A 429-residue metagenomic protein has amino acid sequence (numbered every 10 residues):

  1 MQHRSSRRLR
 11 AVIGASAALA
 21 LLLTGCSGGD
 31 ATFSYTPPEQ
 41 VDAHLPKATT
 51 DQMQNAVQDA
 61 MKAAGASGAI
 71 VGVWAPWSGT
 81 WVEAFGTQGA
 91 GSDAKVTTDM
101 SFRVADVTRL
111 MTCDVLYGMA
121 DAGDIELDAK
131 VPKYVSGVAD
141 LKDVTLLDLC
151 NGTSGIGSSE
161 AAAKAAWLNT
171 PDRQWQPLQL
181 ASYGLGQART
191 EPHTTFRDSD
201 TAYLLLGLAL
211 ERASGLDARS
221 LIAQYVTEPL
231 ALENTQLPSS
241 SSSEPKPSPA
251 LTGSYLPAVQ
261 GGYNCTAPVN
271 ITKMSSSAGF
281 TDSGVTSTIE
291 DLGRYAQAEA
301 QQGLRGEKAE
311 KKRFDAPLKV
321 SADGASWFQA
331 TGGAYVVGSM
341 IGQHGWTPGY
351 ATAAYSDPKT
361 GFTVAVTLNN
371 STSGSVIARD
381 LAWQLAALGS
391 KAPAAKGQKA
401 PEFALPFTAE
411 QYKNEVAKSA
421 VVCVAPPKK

Functional and structural regions predicted by a protein language model:
M1-T32: Secretory targeting and sorting signals
C26, G72-W74, D114-D121, L204-R212: Primarily hydrophobic membrane-targeting regions of prokaryotic envelope proteins
C26-W81, N270-K429: Catalytic loop of the DD-peptidase/beta-lactamase superfamily, centered on the K-T-G motif and neighboring
D51, N55-D59, A94, C113-Y117 (+11 more regions): Solvent-exposed, polar/charged alpha-helical surfaces in well-ordered, non-transmembrane soluble domains, broadly
A64-S67, G91-D148, T190-S199, F280-S283 (+1 more regions): Short active-site loop at a secondary-structure junction that contains or immediately precedes the catalytic residue(s)
I70-G72, R103, D148-C150, R197 (+4 more regions): Structural recognition of the beta-strand scaffold that forms the well-ordered cores of secreted hydrolase catalytic
T87-A90, S371-T372: A short acidic/small-residue loop/turn micro-motif
D143-M340, H344, P348: Short, surface-exposed loop or secondary-structure junction motifs that flank catalytic or metal-binding residues
